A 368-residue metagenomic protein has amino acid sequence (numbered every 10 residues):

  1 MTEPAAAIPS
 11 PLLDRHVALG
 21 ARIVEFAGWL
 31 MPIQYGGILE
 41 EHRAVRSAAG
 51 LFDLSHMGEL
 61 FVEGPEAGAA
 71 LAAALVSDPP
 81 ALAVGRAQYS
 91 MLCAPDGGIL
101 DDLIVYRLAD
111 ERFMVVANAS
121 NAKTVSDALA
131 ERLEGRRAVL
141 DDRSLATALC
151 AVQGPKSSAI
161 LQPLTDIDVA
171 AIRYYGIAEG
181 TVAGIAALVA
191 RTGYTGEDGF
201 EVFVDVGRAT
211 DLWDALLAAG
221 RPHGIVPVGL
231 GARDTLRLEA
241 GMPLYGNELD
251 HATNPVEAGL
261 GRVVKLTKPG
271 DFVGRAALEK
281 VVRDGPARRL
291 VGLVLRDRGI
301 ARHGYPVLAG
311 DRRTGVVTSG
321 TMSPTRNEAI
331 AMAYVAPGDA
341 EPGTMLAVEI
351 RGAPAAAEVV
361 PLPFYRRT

Functional and structural regions predicted by a protein language model:
M1-A27, I33, L39, L108-T368: Conserved, structured C-terminal
M1-L92, G98-L100, G231: Acidic, proline/glycine-enriched N-terminal capping motif
E41-V45, D96-I99, L103, G135 (+1 more regions): Membrane-targeting and insertion segments and their boundary/processing signals
L54-P65, Y106-M114, V152: N-terminal glycine-rich flavin-associated loop
D78-V125, E131-R132: Well-ordered mid-protein domain cores that form the structural environment of catalytic cofactors
